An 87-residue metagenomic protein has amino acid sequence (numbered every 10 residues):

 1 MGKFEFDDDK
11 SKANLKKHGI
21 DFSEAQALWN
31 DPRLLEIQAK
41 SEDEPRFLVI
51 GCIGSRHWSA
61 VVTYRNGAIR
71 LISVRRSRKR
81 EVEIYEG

Functional and structural regions predicted by a protein language model:
M1-G87: Ribonuclease/tRNase effector modules and their secretory precursors
